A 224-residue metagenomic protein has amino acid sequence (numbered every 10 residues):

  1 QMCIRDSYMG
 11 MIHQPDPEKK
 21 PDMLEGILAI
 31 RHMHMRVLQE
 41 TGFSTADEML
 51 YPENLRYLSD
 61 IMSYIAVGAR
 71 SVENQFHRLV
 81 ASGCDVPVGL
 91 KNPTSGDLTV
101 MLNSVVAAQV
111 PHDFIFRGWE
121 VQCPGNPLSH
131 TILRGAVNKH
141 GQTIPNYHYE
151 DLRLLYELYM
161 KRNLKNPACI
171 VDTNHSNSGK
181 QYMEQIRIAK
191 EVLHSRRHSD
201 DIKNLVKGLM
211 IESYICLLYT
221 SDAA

Functional and structural regions predicted by a protein language model:
M2-D6, Y219-A224: Conserved small/polar residues in nucleotide/adenosyl-binding loops
R5-L154, H175-E191, S195-S199, L205-G208 (+1 more regions): Active-site-facing alpha/beta catalytic cores
E157-M160: Redox- and metal-dependent alpha/beta enzyme cores, enriched for Fe-S-associated oxidoreductases and cofactor-handling
N163, I202-K203: Alpha-helix termination/capping residues and helix-transition junctions
K165-A168: Short, structured loop/turn "capping" segments at alpha-beta junctions
V171: Conserved, mostly hydrophobic/aromatic
